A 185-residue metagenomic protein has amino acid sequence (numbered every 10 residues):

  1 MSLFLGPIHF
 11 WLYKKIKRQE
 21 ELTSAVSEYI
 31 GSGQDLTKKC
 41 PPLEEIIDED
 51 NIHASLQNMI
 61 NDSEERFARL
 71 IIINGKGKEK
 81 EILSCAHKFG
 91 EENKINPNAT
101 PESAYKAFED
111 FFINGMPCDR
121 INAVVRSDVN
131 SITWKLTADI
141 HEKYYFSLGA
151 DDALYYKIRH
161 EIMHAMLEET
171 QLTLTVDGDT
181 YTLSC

Functional and structural regions predicted by a protein language model:
M1-V129, F146-S147: N-terminal accessory segment detector
K78-E79, R159, C185: Functionally constrained cores in energy, signaling, and assembly domains
D128-D177: Short, hydrophobic/π-rich interface segment
V176-C185: Beta-rich nucleic-acid/ligand-interaction surfaces
